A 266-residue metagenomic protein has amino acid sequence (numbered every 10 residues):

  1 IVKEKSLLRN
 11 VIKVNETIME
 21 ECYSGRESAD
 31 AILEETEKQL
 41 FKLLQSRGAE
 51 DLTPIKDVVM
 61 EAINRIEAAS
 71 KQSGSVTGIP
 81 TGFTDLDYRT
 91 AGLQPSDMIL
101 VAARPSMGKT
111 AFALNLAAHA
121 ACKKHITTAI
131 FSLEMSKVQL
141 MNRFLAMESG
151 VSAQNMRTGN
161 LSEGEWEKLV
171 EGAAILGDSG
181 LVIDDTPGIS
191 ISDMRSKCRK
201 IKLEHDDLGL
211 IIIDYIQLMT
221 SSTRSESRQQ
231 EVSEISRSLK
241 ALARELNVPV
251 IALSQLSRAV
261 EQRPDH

Functional and structural regions predicted by a protein language model:
I1-Q72, V76, S96, A102 (+4 more regions): Short, small/acidic-rich helices and loops at N termini and domain boundaries of DNA replication/processing enzymes
F83-G92: Pre-Walker A adenine-sensing motif
R104-G108, T186, M219-E234, V260-H266: Short, contiguous acidic/charged loop-to-helix segments that flank catalytic cores in large enzymes
S106, M135-V138, A146-M147, P187-S190 (+3 more regions): Conserved nucleotide-binding/hydrolysis micro-motifs of P-loop NTPases
T110-A117: Motif I (Walker A/P-loop) of helicase-class P-loop NTPases
H119-C122, E231-V250: Substrate-engagement module of ASCE P-loop NTPases
H119-D207, S221: Cytosolic-facing regulatory segments adjacent to core modules
